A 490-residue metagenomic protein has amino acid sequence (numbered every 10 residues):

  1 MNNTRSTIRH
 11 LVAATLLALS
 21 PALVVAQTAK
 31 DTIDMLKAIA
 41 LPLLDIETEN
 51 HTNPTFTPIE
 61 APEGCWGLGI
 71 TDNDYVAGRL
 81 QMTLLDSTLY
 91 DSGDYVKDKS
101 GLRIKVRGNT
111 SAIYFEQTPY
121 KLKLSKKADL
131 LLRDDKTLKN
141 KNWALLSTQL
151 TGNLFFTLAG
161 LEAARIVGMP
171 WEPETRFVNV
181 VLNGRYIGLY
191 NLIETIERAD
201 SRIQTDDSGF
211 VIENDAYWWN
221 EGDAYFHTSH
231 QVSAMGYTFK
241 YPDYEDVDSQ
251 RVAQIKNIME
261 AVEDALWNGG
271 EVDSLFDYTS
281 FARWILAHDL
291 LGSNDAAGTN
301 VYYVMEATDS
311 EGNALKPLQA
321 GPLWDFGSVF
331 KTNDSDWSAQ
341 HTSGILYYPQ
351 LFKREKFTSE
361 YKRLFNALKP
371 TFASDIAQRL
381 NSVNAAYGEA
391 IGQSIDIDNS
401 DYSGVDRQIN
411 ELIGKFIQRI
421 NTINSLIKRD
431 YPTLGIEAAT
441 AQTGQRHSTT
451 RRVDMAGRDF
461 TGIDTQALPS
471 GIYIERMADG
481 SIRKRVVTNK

Functional and structural regions predicted by a protein language model:
N2-V12: Bacterial N-terminal signal peptides that target proteins for export
V12-P21: Bacterial N-terminal signal peptides
A22-A26: Sec/Tat signal peptide C-region and signal peptidase I cleavage site
Q27-F155, A159: Conserved NTP-binding catalytic cores of kinases and kinase-like/nucleotidyltransferase enzymes across multiple kinase
I33, T52-T55, S111, F115 (+2 more regions): Middle-to-C-terminal accessory/interaction subdomains
K126-D129, L138-Q149, G168-P173, R185-L286 (+1 more regions): Internal "kinase-insert"/substrate-recognition segments embedded within catalytic cores of ATP-dependent enzymes
K428-A456, K490: Residue-level detector of functionally pivotal "anchor" positions at catalytic/ligand-binding pockets or at interdomain
I472-K490: C-terminal tail/sorting-segment detector
